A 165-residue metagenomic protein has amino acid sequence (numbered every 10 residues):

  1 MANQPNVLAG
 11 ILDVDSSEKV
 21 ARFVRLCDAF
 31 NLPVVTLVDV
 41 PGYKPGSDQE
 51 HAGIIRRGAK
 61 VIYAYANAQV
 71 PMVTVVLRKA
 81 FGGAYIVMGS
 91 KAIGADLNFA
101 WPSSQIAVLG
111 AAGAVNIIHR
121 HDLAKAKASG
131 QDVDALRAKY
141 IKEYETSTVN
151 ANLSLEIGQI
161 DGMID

Functional and structural regions predicted by a protein language model:
M1-D165: Ligand-binding clefts of soluble mixed alpha/beta catalytic domains
